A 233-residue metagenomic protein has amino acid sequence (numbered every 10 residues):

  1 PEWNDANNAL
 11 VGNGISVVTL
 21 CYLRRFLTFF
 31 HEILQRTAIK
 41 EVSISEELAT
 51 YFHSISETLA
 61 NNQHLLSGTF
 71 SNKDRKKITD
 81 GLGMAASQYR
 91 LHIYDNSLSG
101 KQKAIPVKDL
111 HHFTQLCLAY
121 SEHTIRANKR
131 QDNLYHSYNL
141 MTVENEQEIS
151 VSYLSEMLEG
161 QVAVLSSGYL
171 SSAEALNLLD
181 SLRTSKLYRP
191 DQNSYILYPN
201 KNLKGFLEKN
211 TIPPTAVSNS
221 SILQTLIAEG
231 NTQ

Functional and structural regions predicted by a protein language model:
P1-Q233: Acidic, mature catalytic/reactive cores of soluble proteins
